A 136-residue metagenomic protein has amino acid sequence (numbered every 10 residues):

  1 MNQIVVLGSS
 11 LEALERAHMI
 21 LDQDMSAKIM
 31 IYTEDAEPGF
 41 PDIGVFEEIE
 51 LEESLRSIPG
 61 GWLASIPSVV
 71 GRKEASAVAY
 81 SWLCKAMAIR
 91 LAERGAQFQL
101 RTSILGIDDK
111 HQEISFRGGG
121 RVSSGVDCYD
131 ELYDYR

Functional and structural regions predicted by a protein language model:
M1-E12: Beta1/beta-strand and adjacent pyrophosphate-binding region of the FAD-binding site in flavoprotein oxidoreductases
V5, P67-R72, Y129-Y135: FAD-dependent flavoprotein oxygenase/oxidase catalytic domain
S9, T33-D35, R136: Fold-independent oxyanion-binding glycine-rich loops and adjacent beta-strand/coil segments at enzyme active sites
E15-G71, S81-W82: N-terminal FAD cofactor-binding segment of flavoenzymes
H18-L21, A88, A92: Class I S-adenosyl-L-methionine
I29, E93-R136: Predominantly flavin-linked oxidoreductase catalytic cores and closely associated redox partners
V70-R90: Short beta-strand to alpha-helix junction loop
